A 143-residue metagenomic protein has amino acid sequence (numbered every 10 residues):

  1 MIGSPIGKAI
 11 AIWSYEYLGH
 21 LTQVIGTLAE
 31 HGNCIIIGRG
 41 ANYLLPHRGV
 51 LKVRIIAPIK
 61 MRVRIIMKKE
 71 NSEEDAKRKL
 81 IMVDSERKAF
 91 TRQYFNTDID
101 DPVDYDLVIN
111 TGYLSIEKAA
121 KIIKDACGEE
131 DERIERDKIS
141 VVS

Functional and structural regions predicted by a protein language model:
M1, E73-E117: Small-molecule kinase domains that catalyze NTP-dependent phosphoryl transfer to phosphate-bearing small molecules
M1-N33: ATP-dependent small-molecule kinase phosphotransfer cores that center on conserved nucleotide phosphate-binding segments
G26, N96-S143: NTP-dependent small-molecule kinase module
L28, G38, L44-P46: RNA pseudouridine synthases
A41-N42, A57-R62, L114-S115: Conserved nucleotide-binding/hydrolysis micro-motifs of P-loop NTPases
Y43-R48, P102: Short loop/helix-cap segments at secondary-structure boundaries that form the rim of catalytic
H47-M82: Conserved phosphate-donor/acceptor-positioning beta-strand/loop module used by diverse small-molecule
